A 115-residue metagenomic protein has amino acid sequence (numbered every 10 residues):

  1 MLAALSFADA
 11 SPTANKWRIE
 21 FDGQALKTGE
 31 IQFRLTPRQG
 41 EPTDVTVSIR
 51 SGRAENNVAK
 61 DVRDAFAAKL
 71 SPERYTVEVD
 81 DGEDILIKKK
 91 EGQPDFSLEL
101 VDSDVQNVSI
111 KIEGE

Functional and structural regions predicted by a protein language model:
M1-A8: Hydrophobic h-region of N-terminal signal peptides that target proteins for export in Gram-negative bacteria
S11-E115: Polar, low-complexity export/assembly segments characteristic of proteins that are secreted or assemble on the cell
